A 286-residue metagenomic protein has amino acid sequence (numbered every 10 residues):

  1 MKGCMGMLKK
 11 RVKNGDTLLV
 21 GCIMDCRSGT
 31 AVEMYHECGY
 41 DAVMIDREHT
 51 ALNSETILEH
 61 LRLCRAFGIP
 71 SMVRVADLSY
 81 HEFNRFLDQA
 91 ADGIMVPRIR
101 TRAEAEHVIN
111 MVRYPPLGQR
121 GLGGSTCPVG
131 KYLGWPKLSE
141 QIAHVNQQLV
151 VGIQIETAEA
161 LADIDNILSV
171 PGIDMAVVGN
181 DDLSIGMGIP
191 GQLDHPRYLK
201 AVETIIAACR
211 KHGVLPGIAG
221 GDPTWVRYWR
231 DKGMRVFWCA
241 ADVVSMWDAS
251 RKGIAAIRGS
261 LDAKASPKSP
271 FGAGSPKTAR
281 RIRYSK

Functional and structural regions predicted by a protein language model:
M1-I23, W135-Q147, E203-T204, R210-K211 (+2 more regions): N-terminal amphipathic alpha-helix/helix-capping segment at the start of soluble metabolic enzymes
K2-S71, D77-L78, N110, V151 (+1 more regions): Conserved N-terminal beta1-alpha1 strand-loop-helix module at the mouth
L19-I23, V43-I45, S71-V75, I94-V96 (+4 more regions): Hydrophobic faces of well-ordered beta-strands that scaffold small-molecule active sites in alpha/beta enzyme cores
G21, Y35, D46, I94 (+4 more regions): Conserved, mostly hydrophobic/aromatic
S54-D88, N110-L117, H144-N146, D194-G217 (+1 more regions): Alpha-helix-loop-beta-strand connector modules within alpha/beta enzyme cores
H60, R102-G118, R230, V243-K268: C-terminal helical cap(s) of enzyme catalytic domains, especially alpha/beta-barrels
H81, G93-P171, S266-G272, P276: Conserved anion-binding
G93-H107, A176-I185, M234-G253: Glycine-rich phosphate-binding active-site loops on the catalytic face of alpha/beta enzymes
